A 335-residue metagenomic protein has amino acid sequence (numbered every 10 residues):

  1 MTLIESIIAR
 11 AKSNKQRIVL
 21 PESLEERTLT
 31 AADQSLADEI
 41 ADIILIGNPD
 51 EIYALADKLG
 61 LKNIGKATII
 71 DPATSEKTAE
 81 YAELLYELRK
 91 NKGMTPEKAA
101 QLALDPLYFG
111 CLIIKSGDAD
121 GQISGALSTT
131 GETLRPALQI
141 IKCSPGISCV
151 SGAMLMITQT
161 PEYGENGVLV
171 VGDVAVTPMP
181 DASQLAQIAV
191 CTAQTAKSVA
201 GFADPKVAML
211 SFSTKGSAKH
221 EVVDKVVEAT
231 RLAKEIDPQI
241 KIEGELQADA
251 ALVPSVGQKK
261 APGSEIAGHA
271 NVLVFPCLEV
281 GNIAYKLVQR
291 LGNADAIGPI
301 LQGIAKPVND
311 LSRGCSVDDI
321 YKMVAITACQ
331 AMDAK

Functional and structural regions predicted by a protein language model:
M1-A267, V272-K335: Anion-binding alpha/beta catalytic cores of soluble intermediary-metabolism enzymes, centered on
